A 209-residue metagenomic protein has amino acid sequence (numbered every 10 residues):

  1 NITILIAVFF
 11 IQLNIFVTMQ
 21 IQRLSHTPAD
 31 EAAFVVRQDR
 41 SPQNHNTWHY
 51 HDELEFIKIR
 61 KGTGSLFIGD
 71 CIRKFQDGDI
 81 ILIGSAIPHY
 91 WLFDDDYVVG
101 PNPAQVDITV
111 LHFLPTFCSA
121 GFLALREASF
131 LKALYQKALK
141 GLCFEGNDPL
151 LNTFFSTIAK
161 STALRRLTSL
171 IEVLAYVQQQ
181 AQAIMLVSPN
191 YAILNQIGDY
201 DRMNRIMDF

Functional and structural regions predicted by a protein language model:
N1-T18: Short, Lys/Arg-enriched N-terminal segments with co-localized hydrophobic residues within the first ~10-30 amino acids
I6-V8, E53-F67, F144, D148-T153: Short, charged, low-hydrophobicity "junction" segments
M19-R37: Extended boundary segments
A33-A133: N-terminal regulatory/effector-sensing and dimerization cores that precede helix-turn-helix DNA-binding domains
P103, E127-F130, T153-S161, Y176-A181: A general structural signal for short secondary-structure boundary/capping elements
L114-C118, L139, A175: Helix-loop "lid/cap" segments that line or gate small-molecule binding pockets
A124-T153: Aromatic/histidine-rich interaction motifs
L142-G146, A159-F209: Short, Lys/Arg-enriched, Trp-marked, Pro/Gly-tolerant hinge/linker segments that flank
